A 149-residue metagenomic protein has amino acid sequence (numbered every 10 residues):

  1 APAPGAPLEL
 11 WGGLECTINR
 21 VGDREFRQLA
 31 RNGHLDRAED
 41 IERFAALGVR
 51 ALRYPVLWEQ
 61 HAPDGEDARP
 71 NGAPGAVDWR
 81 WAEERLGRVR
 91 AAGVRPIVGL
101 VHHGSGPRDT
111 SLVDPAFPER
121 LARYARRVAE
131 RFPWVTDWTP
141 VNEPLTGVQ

Functional and structural regions predicted by a protein language model:
A1-V49: N-terminal carbohydrate-binding accessory modules
N19, E42-Q149: Substrate-binding cleft and catalytic face of glycoside hydrolase catalytic domains, especially the flexible beta-alpha
